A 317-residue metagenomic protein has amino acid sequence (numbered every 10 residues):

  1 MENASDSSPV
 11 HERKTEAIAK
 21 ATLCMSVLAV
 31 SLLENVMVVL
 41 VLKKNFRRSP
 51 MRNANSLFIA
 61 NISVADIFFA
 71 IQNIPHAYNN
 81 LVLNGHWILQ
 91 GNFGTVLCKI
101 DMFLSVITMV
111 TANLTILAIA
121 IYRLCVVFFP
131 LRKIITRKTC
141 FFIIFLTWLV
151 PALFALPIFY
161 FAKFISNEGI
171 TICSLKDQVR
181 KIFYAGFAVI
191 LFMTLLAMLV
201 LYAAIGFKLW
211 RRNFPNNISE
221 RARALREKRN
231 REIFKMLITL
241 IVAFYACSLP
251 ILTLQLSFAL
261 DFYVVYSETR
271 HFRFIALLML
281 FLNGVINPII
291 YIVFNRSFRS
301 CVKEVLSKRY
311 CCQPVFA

Functional and structural regions predicted by a protein language model:
M1-H11, S49, R211-K235, R296-A317: Intrinsically disordered regulatory tails of 7TM GPCRs
M1-V41: Extracellular N-terminal segment of 7TM GPCRs
E2-H11, L83-I107, F129, C140 (+2 more regions): Loop architecture of class A 7-transmembrane GPCRs
E16-M25, A54-A118, V126-F129, K133: Extracellular TM2-ECL1-early TM3 structural module of rhodopsin-like
L32-K44, A70-A77, V106-P130, I144 (+2 more regions): Cytoplasm-facing ends of alpha-helical transmembrane segments in multi-pass membrane proteins
V36, I67-Y78, L153-L156, Y160 (+3 more regions): Hydrophobic alpha-helical segments of membrane proteins
S56-A65, F207-I251: Intracellular effector-coupling site of seven-transmembrane GPCRs, centered on the ICL3-to-TM6 transition
M198, Y245-A246, L252-L256, R273-A317: Seventh transmembrane helix
